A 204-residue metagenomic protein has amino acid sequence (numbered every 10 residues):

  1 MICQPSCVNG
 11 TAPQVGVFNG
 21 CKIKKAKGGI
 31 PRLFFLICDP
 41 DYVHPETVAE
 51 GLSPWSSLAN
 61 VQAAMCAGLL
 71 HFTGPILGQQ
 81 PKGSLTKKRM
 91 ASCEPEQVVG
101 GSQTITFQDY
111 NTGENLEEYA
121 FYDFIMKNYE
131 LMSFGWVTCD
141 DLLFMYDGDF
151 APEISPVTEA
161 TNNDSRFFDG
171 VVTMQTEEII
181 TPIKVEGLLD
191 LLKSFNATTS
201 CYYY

Functional and structural regions predicted by a protein language model:
I2-T106, F150-N163: Solvent-exposed edge beta-strands and adjacent loop segments that serve as assembly or binding interfaces
P31-L36, I105-Y110, E130-T138: Short, hydrophobic/proline-enriched secondary-structure or compact coil segments at domain edges
W55-M65, F107, I125, V172 (+1 more regions): Extended hydrophobic/Leu-rich segments
S92-L116, N163-I179: Oligomerization/assembly interface segments of phage tail-like spikes and tubes
E114-F124, T181-I183: Short, conserved charged micro-motifs
Y119-M145: Short, acidic/charged, Gly/Pro-enriched secondary-structure junctions
M145-Y204: Mixed-charge, glycine-accented linear interaction segment located at domain edges/termini
